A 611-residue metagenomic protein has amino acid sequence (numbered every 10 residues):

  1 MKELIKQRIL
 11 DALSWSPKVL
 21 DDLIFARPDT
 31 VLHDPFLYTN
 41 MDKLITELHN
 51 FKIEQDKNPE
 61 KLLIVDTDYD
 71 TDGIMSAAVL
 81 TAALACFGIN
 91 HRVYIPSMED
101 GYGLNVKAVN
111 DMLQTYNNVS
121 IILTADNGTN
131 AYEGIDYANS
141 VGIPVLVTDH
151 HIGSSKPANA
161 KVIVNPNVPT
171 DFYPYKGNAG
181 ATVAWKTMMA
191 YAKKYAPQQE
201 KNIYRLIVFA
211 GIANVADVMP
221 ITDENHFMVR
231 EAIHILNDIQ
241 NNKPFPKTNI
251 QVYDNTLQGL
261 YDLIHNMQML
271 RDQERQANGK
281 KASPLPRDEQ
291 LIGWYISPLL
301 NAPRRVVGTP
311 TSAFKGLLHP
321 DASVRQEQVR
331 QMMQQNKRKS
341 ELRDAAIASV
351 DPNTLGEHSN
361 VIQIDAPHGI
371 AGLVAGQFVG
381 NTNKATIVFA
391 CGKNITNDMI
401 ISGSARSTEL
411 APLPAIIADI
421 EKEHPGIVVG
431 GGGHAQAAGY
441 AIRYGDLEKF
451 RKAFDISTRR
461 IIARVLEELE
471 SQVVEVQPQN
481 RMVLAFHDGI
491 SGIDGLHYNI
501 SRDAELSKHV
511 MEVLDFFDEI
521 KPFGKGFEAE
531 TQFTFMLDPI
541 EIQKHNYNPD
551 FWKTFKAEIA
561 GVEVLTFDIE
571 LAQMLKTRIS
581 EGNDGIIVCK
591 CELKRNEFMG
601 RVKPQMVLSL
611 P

Functional and structural regions predicted by a protein language model:
K2-I121, S140-V141, A192-R459, A463-L466 (+2 more regions): Hydrophobic helix-and-loop "lid/oligomerization" segment in the mid-to-C-terminal part of catalytic domains
L10, L123, N301, F517-I520 (+1 more regions): A residue-level signal for conserved active-site and pocket-lining positions in enzyme catalytic cores
P59, D223, F227, V324-Q363 (+2 more regions): Mid-to-C-terminal polyanion-binding domains and interfaces
Y102-V106, K156-N159, Y173-N178, N397-I400 (+3 more regions): Short, charged, surface-exposed secondary-structure boundary motifs
M112-T115, I122-N139, I143-I203, I207-A213 (+2 more regions): Conserved phosphate-handling catalytic cores of large alpha/beta enzymes
E133-A138, V374-Q377, E512: A short acidic, amphipathic alpha-helical/loop segment
W185, L410-P414, L610-P611: Nucleic-acid-binding small beta-barrel platforms of the OB/S1 family and closely associated recruitment extensions
